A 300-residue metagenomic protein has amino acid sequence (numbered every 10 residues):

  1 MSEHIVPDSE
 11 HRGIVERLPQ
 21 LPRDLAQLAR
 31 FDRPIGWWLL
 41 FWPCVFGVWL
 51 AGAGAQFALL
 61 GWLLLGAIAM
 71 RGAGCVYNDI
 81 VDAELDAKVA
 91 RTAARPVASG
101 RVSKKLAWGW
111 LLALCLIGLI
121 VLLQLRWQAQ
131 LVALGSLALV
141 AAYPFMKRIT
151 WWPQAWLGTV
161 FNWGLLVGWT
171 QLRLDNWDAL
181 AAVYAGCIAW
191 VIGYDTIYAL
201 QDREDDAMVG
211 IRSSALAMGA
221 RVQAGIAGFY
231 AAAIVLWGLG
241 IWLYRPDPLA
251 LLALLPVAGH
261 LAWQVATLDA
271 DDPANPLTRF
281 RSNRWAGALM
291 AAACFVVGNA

Functional and structural regions predicted by a protein language model:
S2-L25, C75-V102, T196-G219, V265-N275: Cytosolic, membrane-interface loops and tails of multi-pass inner-membrane proteins
Q20-R23, V235, L239-A300: Extended hydrophobic alpha-helices typical of membrane-associated regions
P22, A26-Q27, L65, R95-D178 (+2 more regions): Intramembrane alpha-helical segments
R23, I35-L39, A58-W62, G66 (+8 more regions): Alpha-helical transmembrane segments of integral membrane proteins
W38-G47, P96, L157-Q171, A217-A220 (+3 more regions): Small-residue-rich segments of transmembrane alpha-helices in multi-pass membrane proteins, especially helix faces
L39, A69-M70, W110, L114-I117 (+13 more regions): Hydrophobic residues within membrane-embedded alpha-helical segments of Major Facilitator Superfamily
F41, L65-A67, A83-A133, M208-P248: Multi-pass membrane catalytic core of lipid/isoprenoid biosynthesis enzymes
F41-V81, R91, L112-L123, Q130-A142 (+2 more regions): Membrane-embedded alpha-helical segments that form the functional core of polytopic membrane enzymes, especially those
